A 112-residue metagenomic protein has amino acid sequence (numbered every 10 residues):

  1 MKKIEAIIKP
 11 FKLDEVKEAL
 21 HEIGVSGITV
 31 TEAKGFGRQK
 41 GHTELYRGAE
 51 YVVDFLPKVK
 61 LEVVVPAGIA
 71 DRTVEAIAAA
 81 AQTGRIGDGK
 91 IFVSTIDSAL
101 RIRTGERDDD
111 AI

Functional and structural regions predicted by a protein language model:
M1-I112: Positively charged, small/polar-rich N-terminal and surface patches that mediate targeting and assembly and bind
